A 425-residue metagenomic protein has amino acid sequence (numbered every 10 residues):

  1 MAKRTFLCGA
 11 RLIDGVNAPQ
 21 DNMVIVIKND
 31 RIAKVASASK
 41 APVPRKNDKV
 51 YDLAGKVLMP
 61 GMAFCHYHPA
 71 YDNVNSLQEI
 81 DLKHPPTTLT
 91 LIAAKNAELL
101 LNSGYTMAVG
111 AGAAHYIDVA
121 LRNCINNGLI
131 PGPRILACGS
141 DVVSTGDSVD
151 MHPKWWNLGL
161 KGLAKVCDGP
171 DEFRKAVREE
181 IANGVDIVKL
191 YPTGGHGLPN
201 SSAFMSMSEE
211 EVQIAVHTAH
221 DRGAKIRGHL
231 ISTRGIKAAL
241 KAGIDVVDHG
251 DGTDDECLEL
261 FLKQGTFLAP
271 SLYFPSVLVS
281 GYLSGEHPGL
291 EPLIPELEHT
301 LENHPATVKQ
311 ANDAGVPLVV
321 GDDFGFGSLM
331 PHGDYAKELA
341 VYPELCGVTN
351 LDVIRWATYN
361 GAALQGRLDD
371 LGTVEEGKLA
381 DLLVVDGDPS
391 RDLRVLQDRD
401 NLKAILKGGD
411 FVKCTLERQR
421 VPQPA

Functional and structural regions predicted by a protein language model:
A2, P192-A306, V319-F326, C346-V348 (+2 more regions): Active-site core of metal-dependent hydrolases
A2-T5, L12, V16-M59, I80: Histidine-rich, glycine-flanked metal-binding segment
A10, I25, D30, G55 (+15 more regions): Divalent metal-coordination and catalytic microenvironments
K56-N127, T145-S148, E210, A242: Metal-associated gating/positioning segment near the N- to mid-region
Q78-L91, H152-K175, K225: Active-site mouth loops of central-metabolism enzymes
I92-D118, P131-D141, V185-L198, K225 (+3 more regions): Divalent metal-dependent hydrolysis catalytic cores, especially in the metallo-beta-lactamase
D221, P292, E302-D388: His/Asp/Glu-enriched, well-ordered alpha-helical/loop segment that forms or immediately abuts the divalent-metal
A357-Y359, E376-P422: C-terminal cap of metal-dependent C-N hydrolases
